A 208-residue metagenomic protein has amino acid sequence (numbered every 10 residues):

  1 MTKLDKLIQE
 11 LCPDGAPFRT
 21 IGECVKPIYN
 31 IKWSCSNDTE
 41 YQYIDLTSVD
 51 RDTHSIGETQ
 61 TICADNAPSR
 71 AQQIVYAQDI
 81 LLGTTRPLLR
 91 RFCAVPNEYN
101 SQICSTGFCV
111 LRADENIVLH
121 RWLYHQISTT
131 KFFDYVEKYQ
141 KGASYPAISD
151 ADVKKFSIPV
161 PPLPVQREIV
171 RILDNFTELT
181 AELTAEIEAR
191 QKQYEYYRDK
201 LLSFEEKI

Functional and structural regions predicted by a protein language model:
M1-I208: Charged, alpha-helix-forming regions
